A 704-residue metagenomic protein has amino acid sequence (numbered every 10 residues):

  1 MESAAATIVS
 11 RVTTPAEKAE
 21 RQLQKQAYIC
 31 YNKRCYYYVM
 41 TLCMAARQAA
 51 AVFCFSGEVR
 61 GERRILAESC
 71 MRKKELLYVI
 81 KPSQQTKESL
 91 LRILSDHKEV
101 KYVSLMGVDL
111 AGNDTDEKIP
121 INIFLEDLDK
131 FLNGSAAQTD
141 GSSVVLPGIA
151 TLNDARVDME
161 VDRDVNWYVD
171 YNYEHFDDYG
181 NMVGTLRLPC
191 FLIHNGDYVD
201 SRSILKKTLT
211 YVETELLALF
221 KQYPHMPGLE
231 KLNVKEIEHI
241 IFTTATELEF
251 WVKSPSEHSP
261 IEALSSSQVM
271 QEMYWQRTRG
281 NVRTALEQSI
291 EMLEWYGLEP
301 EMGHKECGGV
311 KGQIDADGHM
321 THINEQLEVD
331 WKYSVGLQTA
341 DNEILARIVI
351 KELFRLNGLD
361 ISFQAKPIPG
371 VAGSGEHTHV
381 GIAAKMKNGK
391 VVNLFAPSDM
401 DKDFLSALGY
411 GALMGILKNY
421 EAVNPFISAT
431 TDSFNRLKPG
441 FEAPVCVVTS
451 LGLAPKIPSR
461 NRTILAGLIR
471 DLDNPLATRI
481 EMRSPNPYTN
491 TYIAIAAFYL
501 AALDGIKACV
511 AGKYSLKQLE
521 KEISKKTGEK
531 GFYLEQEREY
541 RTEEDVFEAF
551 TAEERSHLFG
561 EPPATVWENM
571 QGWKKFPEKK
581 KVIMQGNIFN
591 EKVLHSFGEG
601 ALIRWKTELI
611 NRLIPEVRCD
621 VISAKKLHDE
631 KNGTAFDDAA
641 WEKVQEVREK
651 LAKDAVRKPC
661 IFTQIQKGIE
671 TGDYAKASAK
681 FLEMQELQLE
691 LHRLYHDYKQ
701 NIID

Functional and structural regions predicted by a protein language model:
E2-V12, A16-E17: Short amphipathic, helix-prone segments within low-complexity/disordered or flexible regions
S3, R21-Q26, R34: Cationic, low-complexity basic patches in intrinsically disordered or flexible, solvent-exposed regions
L66-K305, G309, Y333-I348, I493-A494 (+2 more regions): ATP/Mg2+-dependent ligation/transfer catalytic cores
V108-A111, L232-N233, T244-W251, E306-Q313 (+3 more regions): A glycine-rich phosphate-binding loop feature that marks nucleotide/adenosyl-phosphate handling sites
G134, L264, Q271-E272, R279 (+2 more regions): Loop-rich catalytic cores of soluble enzymes, especially ATP-dependent carboxylate-amine ligases and other
Q222-F242, E299-K305, D360-K366, V423-T431 (+1 more regions): Flexible, glycine/charged-enriched surface loops at secondary-structure junctions
Y420, F426-A564: C-terminal catalytic subdomain
